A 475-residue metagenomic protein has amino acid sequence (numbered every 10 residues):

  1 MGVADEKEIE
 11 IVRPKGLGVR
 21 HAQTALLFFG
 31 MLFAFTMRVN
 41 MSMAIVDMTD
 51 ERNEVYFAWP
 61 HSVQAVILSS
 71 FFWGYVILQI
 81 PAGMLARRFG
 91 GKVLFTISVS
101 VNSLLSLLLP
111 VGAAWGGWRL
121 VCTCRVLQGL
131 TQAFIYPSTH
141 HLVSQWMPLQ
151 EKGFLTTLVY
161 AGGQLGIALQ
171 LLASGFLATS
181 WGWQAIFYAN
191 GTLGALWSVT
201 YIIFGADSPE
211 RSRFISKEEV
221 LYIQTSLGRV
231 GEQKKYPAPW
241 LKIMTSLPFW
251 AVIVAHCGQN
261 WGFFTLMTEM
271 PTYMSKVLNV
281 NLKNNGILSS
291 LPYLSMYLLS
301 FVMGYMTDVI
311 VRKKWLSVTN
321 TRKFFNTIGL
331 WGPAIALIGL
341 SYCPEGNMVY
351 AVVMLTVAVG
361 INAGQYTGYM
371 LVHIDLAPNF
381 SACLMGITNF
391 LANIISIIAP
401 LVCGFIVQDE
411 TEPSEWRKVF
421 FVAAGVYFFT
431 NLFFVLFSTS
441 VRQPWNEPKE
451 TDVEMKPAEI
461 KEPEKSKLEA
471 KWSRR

Functional and structural regions predicted by a protein language model:
M1-I45, V55-A58: Cytosolic juxtamembrane N-terminal segment immediately preceding the first transmembrane helix of multi-pass
M41-S42, M244-F301, A363-M370, I374 (+1 more regions): Extracytoplasmic gate region of multi-pass secondary transporters
A44-I77: Extracellular/periplasmic helix-loop-helix junction of adjacent transmembrane segments in MFS-like secondary
I77-W118: Conserved MFS/SLC helix-loop-helix module at the cytosolic interface between two early adjacent transmembrane helices
S100-W115, T327-E345: C-terminal ends and interior cores of transmembrane alpha-helices in multi-pass membrane transporters/permeases
V121-Q164: Cytoplasmic helix-loop-helix junction between adjacent transmembrane helices in 12-TM secondary transporters
I135, E151-T179, A185-W197, P292-F301 (+1 more regions): Glycine-rich segments within core transmembrane alpha-helices of 12-TM secondary carriers
F154, V159, A178-T245, A251 (+1 more regions): Central mid-sequence intracellular linker of multi-pass
